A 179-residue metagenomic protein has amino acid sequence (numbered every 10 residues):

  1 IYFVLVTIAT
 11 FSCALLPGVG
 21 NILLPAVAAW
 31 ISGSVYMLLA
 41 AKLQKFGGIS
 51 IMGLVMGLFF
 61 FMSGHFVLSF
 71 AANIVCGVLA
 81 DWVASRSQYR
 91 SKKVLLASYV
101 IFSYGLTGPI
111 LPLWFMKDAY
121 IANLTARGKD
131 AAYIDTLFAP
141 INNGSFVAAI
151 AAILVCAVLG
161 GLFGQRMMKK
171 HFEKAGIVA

Functional and structural regions predicted by a protein language model:
I1-I51: Hydrophobic transmembrane alpha-helices
I1-V4, N73-L111, G161: Short helix-perturbing small/polar motifs within transmembrane alpha-helices
I1-V4, V27, I31, I51-F59 (+4 more regions): Lipid-exposed faces of alpha-helical membrane segments in multi-pass integral membrane proteins
T10-A14, N21, M56-A84: Interfacial aromatic-anchored transmembrane helix boundaries in multi-pass membrane proteins
A26-V27, I49-L54, V67-A71, L95-A97 (+1 more regions): Hydrophobic alpha-helical transmembrane segments
L96-K169: Membrane-embedded alpha-helical hairpins and interfacial helices in multi-pass inner-membrane proteins
K169-A179: Short, charged juxtamembrane terminal tails flanking transmembrane helices
